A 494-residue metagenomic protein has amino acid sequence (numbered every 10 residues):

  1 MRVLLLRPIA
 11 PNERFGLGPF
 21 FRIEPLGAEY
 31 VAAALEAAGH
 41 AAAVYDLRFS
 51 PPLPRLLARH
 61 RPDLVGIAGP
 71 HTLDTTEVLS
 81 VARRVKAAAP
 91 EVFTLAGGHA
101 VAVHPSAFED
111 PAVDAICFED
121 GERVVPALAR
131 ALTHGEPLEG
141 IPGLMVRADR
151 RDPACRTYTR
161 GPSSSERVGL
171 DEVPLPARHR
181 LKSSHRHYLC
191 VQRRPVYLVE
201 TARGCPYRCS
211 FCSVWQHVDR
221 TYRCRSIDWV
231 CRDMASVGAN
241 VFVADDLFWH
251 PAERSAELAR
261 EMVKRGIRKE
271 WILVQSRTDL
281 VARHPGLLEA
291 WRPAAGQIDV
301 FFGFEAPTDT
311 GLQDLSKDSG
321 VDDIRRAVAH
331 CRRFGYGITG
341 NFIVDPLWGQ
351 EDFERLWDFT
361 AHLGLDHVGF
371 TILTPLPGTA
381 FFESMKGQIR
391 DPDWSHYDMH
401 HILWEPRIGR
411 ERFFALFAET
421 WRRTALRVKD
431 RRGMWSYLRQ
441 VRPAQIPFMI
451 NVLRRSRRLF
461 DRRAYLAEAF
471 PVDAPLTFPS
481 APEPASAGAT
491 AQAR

Functional and structural regions predicted by a protein language model:
M1-M234: Acidic, low-complexity intrinsically disordered segments
R2-L5, A58, D63, E91 (+5 more regions): Radical SAM enzyme core and accessory elements
V3, T94, I141, W271-I272 (+3 more regions): Hydrophobic/aromatic residues located in beta-strands of well-ordered beta-sheets within soluble catalytic
N12-R14, V103-S106, Y207, E253 (+4 more regions): Flexible glycine/acidic-rich beta-alpha junction loops that bind and position SAM and/or redox cofactors in anaerobic
R22-A43, R83, D323-Q350, F448 (+1 more regions): Mobile, glycine- and charge-enriched loop segments and immediately flanking short secondary-structure elements within
I23, L175-F342, P346, D358: Radical SAM [4Fe-4S] cluster-binding motif and immediate context
P62, L258-M262, Q350-D366, V428: Short, electropositive alpha-helical surface patch
A107-V125, W291-V300, R355-F370: Structural recognition of alpha->loop->beta junctions
